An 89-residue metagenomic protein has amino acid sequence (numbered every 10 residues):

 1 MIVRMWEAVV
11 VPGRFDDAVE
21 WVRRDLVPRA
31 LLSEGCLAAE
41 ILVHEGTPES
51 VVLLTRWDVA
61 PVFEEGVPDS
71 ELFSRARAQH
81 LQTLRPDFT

Functional and structural regions predicted by a protein language model:
M1, E20, L53, L72-S74: Short alpha-helical segments used as structural interaction elements across diverse proteins
M1-V3, A18, E34-G35: Short, flexible segments with low predicted structural confidence
I2-A8, E40-P68: Short, well-ordered beta-strand segments in beta-rich or mixed alpha/beta enzyme and ligand-binding folds
V9-V22: Short, surface-exposed ligand-recognition loops at beta-strand->loop->(often short) alpha-helix junctions that present
D17, P48-E49, F88: A broad, structure-centric signal for solvent-exposed, well-ordered loop/edge residues that line or flank functional
R24-L37, R56-T89: An amphipathic, aromatic/His-enriched active-site/gating alpha helix that lines ligand/cofactor pockets
